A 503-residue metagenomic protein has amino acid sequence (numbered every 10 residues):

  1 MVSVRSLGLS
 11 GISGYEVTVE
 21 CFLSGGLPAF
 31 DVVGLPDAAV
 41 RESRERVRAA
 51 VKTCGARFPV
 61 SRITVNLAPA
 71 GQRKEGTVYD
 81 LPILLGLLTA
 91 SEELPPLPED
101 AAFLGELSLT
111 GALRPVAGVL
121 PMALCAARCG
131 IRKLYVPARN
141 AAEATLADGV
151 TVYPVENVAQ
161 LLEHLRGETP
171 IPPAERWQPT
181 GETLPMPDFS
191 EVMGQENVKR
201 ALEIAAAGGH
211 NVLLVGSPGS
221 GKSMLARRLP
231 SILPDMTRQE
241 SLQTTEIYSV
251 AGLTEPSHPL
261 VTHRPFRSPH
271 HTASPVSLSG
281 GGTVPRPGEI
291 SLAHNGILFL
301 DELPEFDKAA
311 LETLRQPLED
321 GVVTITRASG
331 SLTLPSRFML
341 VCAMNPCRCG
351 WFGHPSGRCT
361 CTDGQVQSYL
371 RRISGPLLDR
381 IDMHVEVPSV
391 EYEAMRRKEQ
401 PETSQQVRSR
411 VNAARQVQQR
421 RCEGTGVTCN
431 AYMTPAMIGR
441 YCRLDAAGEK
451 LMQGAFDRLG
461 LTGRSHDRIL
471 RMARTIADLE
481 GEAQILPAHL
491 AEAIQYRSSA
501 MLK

Functional and structural regions predicted by a protein language model:
M1-L213, S220-S223, T326, H466 (+2 more regions): Peripheral, non-AAA+ core regions of ATP-driven protein-machinery
V17-L23, L278, D382-V385: Short beta-strand elements
V33, A39-R44, R57-P59, N66-G76 (+2 more regions): Basic, amphipathic alpha-helical bundle interface domains used for macromolecular binding and assembly
R166-I204, G208, D235-I290: P-loop NTPase nucleotide-binding/switch module
L213-E255, D320: Walker A/P-loop
L214, L300, A343: Hydrophobic anchor at the beta1->P-loop junction of P-loop NTPases
N295, D301-E302, T313: Walker B catalytic acidic pair
